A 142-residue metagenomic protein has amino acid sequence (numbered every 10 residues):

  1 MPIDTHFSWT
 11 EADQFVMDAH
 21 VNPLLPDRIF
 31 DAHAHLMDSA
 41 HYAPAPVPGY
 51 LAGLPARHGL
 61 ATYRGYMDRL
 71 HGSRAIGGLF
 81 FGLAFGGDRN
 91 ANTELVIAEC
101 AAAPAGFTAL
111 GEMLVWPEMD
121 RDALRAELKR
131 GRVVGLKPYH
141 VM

Functional and structural regions predicted by a protein language model:
M1-D88, L128: An N-terminally biased module of ancient metal coordination in phosphate/nucleic-acid-related enzymes
I3-E11, G87-M142: Active-site gating/metal-coordination segments in enzymes
